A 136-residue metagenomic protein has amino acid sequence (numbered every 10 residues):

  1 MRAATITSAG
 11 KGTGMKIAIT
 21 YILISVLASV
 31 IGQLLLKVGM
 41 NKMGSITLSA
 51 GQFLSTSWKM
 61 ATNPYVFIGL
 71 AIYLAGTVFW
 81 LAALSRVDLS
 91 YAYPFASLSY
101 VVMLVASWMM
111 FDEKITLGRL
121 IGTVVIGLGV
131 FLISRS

Functional and structural regions predicted by a protein language model:
R2-S136: Polytopic alpha-helical membrane proteins, predominantly small-molecule transporters/carriers
